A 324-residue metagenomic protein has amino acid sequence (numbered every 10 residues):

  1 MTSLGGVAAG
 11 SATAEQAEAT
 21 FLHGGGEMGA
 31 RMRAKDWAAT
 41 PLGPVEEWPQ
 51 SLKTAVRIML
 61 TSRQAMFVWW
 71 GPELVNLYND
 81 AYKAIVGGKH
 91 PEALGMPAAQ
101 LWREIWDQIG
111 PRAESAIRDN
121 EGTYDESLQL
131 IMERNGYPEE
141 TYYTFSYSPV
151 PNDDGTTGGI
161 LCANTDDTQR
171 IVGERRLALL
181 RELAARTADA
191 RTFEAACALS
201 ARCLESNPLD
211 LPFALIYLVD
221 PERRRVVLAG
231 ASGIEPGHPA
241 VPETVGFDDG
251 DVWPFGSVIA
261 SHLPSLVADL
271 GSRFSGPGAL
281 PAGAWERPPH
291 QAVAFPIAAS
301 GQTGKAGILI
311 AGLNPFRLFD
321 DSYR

Functional and structural regions predicted by a protein language model:
A9, A17-T40, G159-A195: Signal-transmission linkers at sensory-effector interfaces
A34-L42, R63, H90-S127, V227 (+1 more regions): Regulatory sensory and allosteric helical modules in signal-transduction proteins and certain transcription factors
P49-K53, I58-E73, G88-K89, D189-V241 (+3 more regions): Helix-loop-beta substructure at the N-terminus of cytosolic sensory domains that couple signal/ligand detection
L130-E139, A268-Q291: Signal-transducing coupling segments at domain and membrane junctions
F145-S146, T156-D166, G312: PAS-family sensory domains
S146-S148, H290-S300: A short, aliphatic-rich beta-strand micro-motif
D153, D167-V172, P277, E286-R287 (+2 more regions): Regulatory loop-to-helix N-cap segments in sensory/regulatory domains that couple ligand/signal detection
I160, A214, G307-I308: PAS (Per-ARNT-Sim) sensory domains
